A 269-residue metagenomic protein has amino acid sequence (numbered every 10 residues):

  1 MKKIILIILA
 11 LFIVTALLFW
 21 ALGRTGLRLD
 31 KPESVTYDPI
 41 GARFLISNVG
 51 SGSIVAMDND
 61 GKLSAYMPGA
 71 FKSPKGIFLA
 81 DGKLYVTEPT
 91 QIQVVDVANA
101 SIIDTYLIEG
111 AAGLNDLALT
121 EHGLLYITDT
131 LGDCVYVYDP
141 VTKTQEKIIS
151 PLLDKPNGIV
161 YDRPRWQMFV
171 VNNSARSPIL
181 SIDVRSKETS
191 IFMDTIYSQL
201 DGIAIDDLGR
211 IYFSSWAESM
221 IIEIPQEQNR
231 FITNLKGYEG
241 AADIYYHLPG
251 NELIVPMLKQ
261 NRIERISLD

Functional and structural regions predicted by a protein language model:
I5-F19: Hydrophobic membrane-insertion alpha-helices, especially the h-region of bacterial N-terminal signal peptides
W20-L27, K62-P68, S101-L107, K143-S150 (+2 more regions): A short beta-strand motif characteristic of beta-propeller blades
L27-G41, A70-E88, E109-L125, P151-S174 (+4 more regions): Beta-rich, blade/repeat-based domains predominating in secreted/periplasmic proteins but also intracellular
I46-K62: Beta-propeller domains
V55, Q93-V94, Y136, P178-L180 (+2 more regions): WD40 beta-propeller blade core
M57-K62, D96-S101, D139-K143, D183-K187 (+2 more regions): Short loop/turn segments that connect beta-strands within beta-propeller blades
Q91-P140: Hydrophobic alpha-helical segments and helix pairs
S177-L180, V184-K236: Glycine/small-residue-rich hydrophobic helix-like segments
